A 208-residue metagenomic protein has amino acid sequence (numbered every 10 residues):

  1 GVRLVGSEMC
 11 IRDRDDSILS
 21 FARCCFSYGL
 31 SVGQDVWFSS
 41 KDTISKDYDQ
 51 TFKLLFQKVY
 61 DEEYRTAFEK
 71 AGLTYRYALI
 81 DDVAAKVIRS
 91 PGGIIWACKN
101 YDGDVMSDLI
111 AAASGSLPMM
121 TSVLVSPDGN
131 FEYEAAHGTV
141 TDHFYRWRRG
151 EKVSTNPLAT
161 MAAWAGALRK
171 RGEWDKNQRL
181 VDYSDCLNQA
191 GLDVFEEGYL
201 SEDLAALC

Functional and structural regions predicted by a protein language model:
G1-G6, I11: Single conserved hydrophobic/aromatic residue that forms the stacking wall/gate of nucleotide- or nucleobase-binding
E8, V36-D42, R146-R149: Glycine- and acidic
R12-D16, T43, D47, R148-T155 (+1 more regions): Alpha-helix capping and helix-loop boundary segments enriched in small/acidic/polar residues
D13-E63, I80: Active-site pocket-lining segments that scaffold enzyme catalytic pockets across diverse folds
L19, R23-F26, K53-Q57, D61 (+3 more regions): Predominant activation on well-ordered alpha-helical scaffold segments within soluble catalytic domains
V32-S40, Y64-R76, G172-S184, V194-L207: Flexible, glycine/charged-enriched surface loops at secondary-structure junctions
Y48-N100, V105: Active-site rim loops that border cofactor/substrate pockets in soluble metabolic enzymes
V87-C186, D193-E197: Glycine-rich phosphate/nucleotide-binding loop
